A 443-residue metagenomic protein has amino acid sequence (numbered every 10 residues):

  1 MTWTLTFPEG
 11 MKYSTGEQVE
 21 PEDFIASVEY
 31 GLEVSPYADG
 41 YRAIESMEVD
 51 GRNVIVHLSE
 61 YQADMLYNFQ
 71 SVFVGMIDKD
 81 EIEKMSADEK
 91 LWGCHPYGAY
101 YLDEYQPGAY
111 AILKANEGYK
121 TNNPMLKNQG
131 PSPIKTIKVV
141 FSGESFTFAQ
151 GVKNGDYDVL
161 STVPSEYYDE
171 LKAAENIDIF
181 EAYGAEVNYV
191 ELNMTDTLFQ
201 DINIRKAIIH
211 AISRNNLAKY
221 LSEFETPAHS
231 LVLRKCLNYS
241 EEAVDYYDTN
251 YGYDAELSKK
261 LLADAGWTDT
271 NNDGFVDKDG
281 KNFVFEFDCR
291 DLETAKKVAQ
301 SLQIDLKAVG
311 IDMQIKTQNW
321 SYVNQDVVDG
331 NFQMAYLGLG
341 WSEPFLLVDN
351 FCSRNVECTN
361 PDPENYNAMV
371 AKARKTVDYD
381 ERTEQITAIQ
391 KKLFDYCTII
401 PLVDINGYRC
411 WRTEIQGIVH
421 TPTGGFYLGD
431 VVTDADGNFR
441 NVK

Functional and structural regions predicted by a protein language model:
M1-P36, D50-I55, L198-Q200: Aromatic- and charge-enriched surface segment that lines or borders ligand/interaction sites
T4-T6, D39-I82, Y101-Q106: Surface-exposed binding/hinge segments that line and control ligand-binding clefts or catalytic entry sites
G16-Q18, F146-Y157, A173-A174, I202-N203 (+2 more regions): Short helices/loops that flank or line small-molecule/ion binding pockets
E20-A26, G51-I55, G98-A99, P131-T136 (+5 more regions): Alpha-helical secondary-structure segments
S71-T136, F146, D254-E256, K260 (+1 more regions): Gly/Pro-rich hinge or "lid" segments in bacterial periplasmic/extracellular proteins
Q106, Y110, A211-V244, T294-Q303 (+1 more regions): Detector for C-terminal structural segments
T121-E170, D312-Q314, N319: Ligand-site clamp/hinge motif
T268-W341: Ligand/substrate-recognition segments at binding pockets and active sites
